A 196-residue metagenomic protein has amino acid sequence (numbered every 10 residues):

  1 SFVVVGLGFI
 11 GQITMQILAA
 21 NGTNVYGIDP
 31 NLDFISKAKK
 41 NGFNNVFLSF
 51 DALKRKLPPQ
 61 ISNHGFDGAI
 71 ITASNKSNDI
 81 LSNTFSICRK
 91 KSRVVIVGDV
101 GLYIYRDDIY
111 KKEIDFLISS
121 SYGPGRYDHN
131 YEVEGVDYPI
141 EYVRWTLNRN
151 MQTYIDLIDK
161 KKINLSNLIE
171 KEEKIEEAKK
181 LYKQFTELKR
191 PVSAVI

Functional and structural regions predicted by a protein language model:
S1-D51: Mid-domain Rossmann-like dinucleotide-binding core that forms the NAD(H)/NADP(H) cofactor-binding site
F2, I35-S119: Glycine-rich cofactor phosphate-binding loops and adjacent beta1-alpha1 units of small-molecule cofactor enzyme domains
Q12, L32, N78, Y103 (+1 more regions): Loop/helix-junction capping segments adjacent to catalytic residues or to phosphate/diphosphate-binding pockets
I17, N21, S36, N63 (+6 more regions): C-terminal capping/lid region of NAD(P)-dependent oxidoreductase domains
I28, S74, I140-W145, K171: Hydrophobic alpha-helical scaffolding
N44, N130-G135, K160-K162: Short acidic (Asp/Glu) and glycine-rich catalytic loops that position anionic groups and cofactors
D51-R55, P124-Y127, K174-I175: A short acidic, often aromatic-flanked loop/helix-cap motif at beta-alpha or helix-coil junctions that lines enzyme
S119-L147: Active-site capping/gating segments
